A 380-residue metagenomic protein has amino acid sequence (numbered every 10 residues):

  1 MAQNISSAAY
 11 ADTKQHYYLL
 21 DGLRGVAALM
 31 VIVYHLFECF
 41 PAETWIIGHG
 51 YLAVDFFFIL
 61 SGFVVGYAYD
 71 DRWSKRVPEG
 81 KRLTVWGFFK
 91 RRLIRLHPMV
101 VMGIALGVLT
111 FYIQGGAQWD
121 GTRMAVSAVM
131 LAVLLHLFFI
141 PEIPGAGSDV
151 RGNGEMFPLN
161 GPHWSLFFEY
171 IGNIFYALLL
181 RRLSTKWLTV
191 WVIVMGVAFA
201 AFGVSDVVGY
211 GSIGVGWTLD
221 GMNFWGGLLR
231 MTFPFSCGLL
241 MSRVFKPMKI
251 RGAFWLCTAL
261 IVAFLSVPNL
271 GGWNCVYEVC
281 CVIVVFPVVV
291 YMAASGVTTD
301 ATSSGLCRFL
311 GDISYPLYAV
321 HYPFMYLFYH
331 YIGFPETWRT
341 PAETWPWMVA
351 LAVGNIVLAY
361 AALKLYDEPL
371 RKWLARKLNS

Functional and structural regions predicted by a protein language model:
A2-L20, L29-G50, V65-V85, P144-G154 (+5 more regions): Alpha-helical transmembrane segments in multi-pass integral membrane proteins
Q3-N4, E79-R82, L96-Y170, A198-G221 (+1 more regions): Membrane-interface helix-loop-helix regions
L20, F88, L96-M99, S165 (+1 more regions): Alpha-helical transmembrane segments and their helix-entry boundary regions
L20-M30, V54, L60, G103 (+4 more regions): Hydrophobic alpha-helical transmembrane segments of polytopic
R24, D55, E169, L310 (+1 more regions): Short, conserved phosphate/pyrophosphate- and ester-handling motifs at nucleotide-, phospho-/glycolipid
D55-F56, S165-F175: Hydrophobic alpha-helical transmembrane segments
W86, K90-G103, L180: Alpha-helical transmembrane segments of multi-pass membrane proteins
G172-L188, I193-V194, V288: Hydrophobic, aromatic-rich transmembrane alpha-helices and their immediate juxtamembrane boundary segments
